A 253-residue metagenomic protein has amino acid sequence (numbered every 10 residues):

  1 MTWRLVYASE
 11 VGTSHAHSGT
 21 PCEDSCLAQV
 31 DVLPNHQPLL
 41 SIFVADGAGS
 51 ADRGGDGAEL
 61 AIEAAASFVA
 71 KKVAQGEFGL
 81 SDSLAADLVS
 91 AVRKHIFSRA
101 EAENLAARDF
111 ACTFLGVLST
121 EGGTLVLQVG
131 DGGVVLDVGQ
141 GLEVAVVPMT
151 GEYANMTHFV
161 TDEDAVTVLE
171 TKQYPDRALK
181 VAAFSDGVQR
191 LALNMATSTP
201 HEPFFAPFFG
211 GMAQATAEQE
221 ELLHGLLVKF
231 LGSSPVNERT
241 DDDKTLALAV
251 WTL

Functional and structural regions predicted by a protein language model:
M1-S67, G132-V134, D164-T171, E238-A247: N-terminal entry segment of metal-dependent catalytic domains or homologous docking segments
V6-P21, R93-L105, L136-D176, L226-N237: PP2C/PPM family metal-dependent serine/threonine protein phosphatase catalytic domain, recognizing the conserved
T20-Q37, A107-E121, L125, T150-N194: Acidic loop->beta-strand submotif enriched in PP2C/PPM serine/threonine phosphatases
L40, T124, V134, L142-E143: Hydrophobic residues embedded in beta-strands of well-ordered beta-sheets
V44, V129, F184: Generic enzyme active-site microenvironment
A64-F97, E101, E202-G225: Helix-loop-helix
E77-D137, E170-P175, E238-D241: Catalytic core of PPM/PP2C metal-dependent serine/threonine phosphatase domains
D164-L253: C-terminal catalytic subdomain
